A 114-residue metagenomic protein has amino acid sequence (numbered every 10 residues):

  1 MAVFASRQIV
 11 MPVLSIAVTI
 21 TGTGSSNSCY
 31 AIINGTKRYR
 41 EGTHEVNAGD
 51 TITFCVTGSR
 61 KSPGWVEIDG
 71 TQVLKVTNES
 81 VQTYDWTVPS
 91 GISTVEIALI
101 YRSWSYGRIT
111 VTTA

Functional and structural regions predicted by a protein language model:
M1-S15: Enriched but not universal
S15, V46-T53: Short coil/turn motif common to extracellular beta-sandwich-like domains
T23-N27, G49, G58-P63, R102-W104: Short proline/glycine-enriched turn/loop motifs at strand-loop junctions of beta-rich domains
I52-F54, S90-L99: Noncatalytic modules at the cell exterior or secretory-pathway interfaces, chiefly beta-strand-rich lectin/adhesion
K61-T71: Short, surface-exposed beta-strand/strand-loop-strand elements in extracellular ectodomains
V73-E79: Short beta-strand segments within Ig-like beta-sandwich modules, predominantly Fibronectin type-III
Q82-W86: Short strand-edge motifs at loop-to-beta-strand transitions and within beta-strands of extracellular beta-rich domains
W104-V111: Edge beta-strands of jelly-roll/beta-sandwich modules across compartments, strongly enriched in secreted/luminal
